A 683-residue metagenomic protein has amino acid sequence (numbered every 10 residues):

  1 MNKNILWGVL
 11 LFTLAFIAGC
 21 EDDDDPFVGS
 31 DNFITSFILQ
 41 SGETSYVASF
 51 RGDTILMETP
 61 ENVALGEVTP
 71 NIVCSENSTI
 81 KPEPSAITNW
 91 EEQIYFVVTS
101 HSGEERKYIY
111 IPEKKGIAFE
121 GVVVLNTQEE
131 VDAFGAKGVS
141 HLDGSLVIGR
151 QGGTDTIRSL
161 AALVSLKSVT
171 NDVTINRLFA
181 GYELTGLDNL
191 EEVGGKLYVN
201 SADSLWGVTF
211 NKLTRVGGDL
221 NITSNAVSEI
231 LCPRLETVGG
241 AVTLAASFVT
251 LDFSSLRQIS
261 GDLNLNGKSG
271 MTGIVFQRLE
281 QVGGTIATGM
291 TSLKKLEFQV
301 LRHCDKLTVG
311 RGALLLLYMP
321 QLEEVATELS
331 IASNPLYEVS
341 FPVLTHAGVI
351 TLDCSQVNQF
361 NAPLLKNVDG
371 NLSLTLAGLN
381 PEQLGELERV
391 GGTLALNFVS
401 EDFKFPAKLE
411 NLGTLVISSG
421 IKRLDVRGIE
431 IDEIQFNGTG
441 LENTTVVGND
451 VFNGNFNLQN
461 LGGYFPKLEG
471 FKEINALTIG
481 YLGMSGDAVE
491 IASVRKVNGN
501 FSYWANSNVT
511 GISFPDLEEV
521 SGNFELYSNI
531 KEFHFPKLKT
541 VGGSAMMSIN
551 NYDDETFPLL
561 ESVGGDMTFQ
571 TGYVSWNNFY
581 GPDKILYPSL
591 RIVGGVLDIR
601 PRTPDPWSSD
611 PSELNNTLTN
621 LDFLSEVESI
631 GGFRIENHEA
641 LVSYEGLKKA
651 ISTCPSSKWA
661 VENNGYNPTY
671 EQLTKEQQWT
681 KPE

Functional and structural regions predicted by a protein language model:
K3-L11: Sec-dependent signal peptide recognition, specifically the positively charged N-region followed immediately by
F16-G19: C-terminal motif of bacterial Sec signal peptides marking the signal peptidase cleavage site
E21-G135, V139-L146, S165-S168: Beta-rich interaction/scaffold domains
A64-E76, L163, F253, M319 (+4 more regions): Extended Gly/Ser/Thr-rich low-complexity repeat segments, especially those forming or decorating extracellular
V122-N126, G144-R158, A162, T170-G186 (+22 more regions): Concave beta-strand-loop units of leucine-rich repeat
W659-E683: A recurrent domain-boundary module in secreted/ectodomain proteins
